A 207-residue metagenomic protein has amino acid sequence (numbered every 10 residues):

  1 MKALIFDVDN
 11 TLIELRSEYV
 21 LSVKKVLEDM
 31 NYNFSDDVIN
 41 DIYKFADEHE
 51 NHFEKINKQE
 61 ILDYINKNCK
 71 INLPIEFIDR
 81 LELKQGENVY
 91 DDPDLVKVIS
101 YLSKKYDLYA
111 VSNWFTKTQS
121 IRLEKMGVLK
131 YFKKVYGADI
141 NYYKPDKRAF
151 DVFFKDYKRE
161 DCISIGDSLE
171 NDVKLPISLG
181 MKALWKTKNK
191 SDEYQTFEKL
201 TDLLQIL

Functional and structural regions predicted by a protein language model:
M1-L4, S100, Y109, F115-L207: Asp-based, Mg2+/Mn2+-dependent phosphohydrolase catalytic module
K2-P93: N-terminal helical cap/lid subdomain that shapes the substrate entry/recognition surface in HAD-like hydrolases
S17, E60, P93-D94, D146 (+2 more regions): Solvent-exposed, flexible loop/coil residues
E18-S22, D94-V98, T118, A149: Conserved alpha-helical elements of sugar-nucleotide-dependent glycosyltransferases
N31, K70, K105-Y106, G127 (+1 more regions): Glycine-centered loop/turn motif at secondary-structure junctions
Q59, L83-A110, K147: Short, acidic loop-to-helix structural element flanking the phosphoryl-transfer center in phosphate-processing enzymes
